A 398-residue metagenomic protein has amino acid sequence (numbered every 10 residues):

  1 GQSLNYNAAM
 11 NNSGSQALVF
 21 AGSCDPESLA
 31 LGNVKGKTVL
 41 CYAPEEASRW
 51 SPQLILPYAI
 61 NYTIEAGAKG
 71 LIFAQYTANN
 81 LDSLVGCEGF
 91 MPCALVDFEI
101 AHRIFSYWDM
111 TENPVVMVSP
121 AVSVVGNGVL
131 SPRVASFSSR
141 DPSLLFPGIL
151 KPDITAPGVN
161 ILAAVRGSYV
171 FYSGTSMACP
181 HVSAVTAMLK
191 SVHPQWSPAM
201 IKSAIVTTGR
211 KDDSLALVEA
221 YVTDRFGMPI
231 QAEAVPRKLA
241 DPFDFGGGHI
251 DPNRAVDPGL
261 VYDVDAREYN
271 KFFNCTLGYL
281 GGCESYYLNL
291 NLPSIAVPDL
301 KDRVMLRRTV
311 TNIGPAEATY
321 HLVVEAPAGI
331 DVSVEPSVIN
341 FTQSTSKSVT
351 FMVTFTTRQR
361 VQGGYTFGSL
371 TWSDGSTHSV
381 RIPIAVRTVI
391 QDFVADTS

Functional and structural regions predicted by a protein language model:
G1-S398: Loop-rich non-cytosolic ectodomains and luminal regions
